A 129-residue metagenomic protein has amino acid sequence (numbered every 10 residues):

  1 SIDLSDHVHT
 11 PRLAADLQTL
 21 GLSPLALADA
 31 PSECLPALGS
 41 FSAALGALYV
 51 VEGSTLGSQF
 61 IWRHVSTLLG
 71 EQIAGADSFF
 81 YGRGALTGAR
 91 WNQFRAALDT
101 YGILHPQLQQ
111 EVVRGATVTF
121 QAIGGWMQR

Functional and structural regions predicted by a protein language model:
S1-R129: Metal- and O2-centered redox machinery and metal/ROS homeostasis
